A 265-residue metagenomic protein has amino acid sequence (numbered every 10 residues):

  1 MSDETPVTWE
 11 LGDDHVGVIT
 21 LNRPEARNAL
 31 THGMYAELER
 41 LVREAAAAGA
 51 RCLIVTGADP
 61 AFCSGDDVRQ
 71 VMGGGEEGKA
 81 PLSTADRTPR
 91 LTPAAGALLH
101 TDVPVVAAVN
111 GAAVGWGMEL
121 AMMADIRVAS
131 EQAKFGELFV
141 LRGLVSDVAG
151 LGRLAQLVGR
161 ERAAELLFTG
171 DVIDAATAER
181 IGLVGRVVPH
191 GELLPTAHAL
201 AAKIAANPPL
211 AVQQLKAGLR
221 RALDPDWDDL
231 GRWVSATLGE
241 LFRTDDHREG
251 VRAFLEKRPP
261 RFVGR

Functional and structural regions predicted by a protein language model:
M1-A58: Conserved CoA-thioester-binding segment of acyl-CoA-metabolizing enzymes
M1-D14, A45, G170-A176, P195-R265: C-terminal alpha-helix plus adjacent terminal tail
I19, R23, L38, V55 (+7 more regions): Terminal peptide-recognition signature
M34-E37, R90, L193, V234: Hydrophobic alpha-helical membrane-association signature
G57-A97, A113, G143, P225-D226: Glycine- (often His-adjacent) and acidic-residue-rich active-site loop that binds/positions the CoA thioester
G96-V212, R243-R252, R258: Crotonase-fold acyl-CoA enzyme core
